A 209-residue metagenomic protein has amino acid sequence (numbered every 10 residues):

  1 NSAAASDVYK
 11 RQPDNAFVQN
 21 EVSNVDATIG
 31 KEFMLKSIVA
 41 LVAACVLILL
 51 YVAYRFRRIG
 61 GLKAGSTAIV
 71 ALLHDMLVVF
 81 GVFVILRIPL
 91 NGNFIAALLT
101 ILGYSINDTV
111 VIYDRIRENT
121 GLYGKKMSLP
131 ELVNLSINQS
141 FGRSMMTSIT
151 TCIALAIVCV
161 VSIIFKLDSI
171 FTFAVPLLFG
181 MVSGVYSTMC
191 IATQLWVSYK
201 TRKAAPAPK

Functional and structural regions predicted by a protein language model:
N1-Y9: Single conserved hydrophobic/aromatic residue that forms the stacking wall/gate of nucleotide- or nucleobase-binding
K10-C45: Juxtamembrane "pre-transmembrane" interface segments
M34-H74, V78, V82, I149-V161: Internal alpha-helical transmembrane segments of multipass membrane proteins, especially hydrophobic lipid-embedded
Y51-Y54, M146-W196: Hydrophobic, glycine/alanine-rich multi-pass transmembrane helices and their short helix-loop junctions in large
R55-I59, L86-I88, V161-K166, K200: Short helix-capping/hinge motifs at transmembrane helix termini and TM-loop junctions
L62-R115, G121, F165, F179 (+2 more regions): Hydrophobic transmembrane alpha-helices and their membrane-interface caps in long multi-pass transport proteins
G124-M145: Helix-loop junctions and hydrophobic alpha-helical segments within the transmembrane domains of large membrane
Y186, Q194-K209: Interfacial helix-loop-helix hairpins and adjacent transmembrane helices of multi-pass alpha-helical membrane proteins
